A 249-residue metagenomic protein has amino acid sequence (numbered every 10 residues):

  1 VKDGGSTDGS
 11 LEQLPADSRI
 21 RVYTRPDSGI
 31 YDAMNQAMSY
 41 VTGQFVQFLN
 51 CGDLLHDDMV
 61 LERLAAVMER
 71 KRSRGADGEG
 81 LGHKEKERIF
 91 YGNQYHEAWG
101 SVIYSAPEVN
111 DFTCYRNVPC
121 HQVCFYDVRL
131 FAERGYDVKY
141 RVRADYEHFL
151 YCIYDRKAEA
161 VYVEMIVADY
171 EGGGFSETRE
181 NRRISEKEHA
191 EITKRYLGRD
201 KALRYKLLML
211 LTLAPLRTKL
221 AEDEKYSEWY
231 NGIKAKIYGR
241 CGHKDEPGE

Functional and structural regions predicted by a protein language model:
V1-T178: Nucleotide-sugar donor-binding/catalytic module of glycosyltransferases that assemble extracellular/cell-envelope
I20-V22, I30, I89, I103 (+9 more regions): Weak global preference for isoleucine
D57, Y146, L150-Y151, R183 (+4 more regions): Solvent-exposed, non-transmembrane amphipathic alpha-helical segments
M165-I166, T178-R204: Catalytic core of nucleotide-sugar-dependent glycosyltransferases
K194-E249: Membrane-proximal basic amphipathic "stem/tether" segments
